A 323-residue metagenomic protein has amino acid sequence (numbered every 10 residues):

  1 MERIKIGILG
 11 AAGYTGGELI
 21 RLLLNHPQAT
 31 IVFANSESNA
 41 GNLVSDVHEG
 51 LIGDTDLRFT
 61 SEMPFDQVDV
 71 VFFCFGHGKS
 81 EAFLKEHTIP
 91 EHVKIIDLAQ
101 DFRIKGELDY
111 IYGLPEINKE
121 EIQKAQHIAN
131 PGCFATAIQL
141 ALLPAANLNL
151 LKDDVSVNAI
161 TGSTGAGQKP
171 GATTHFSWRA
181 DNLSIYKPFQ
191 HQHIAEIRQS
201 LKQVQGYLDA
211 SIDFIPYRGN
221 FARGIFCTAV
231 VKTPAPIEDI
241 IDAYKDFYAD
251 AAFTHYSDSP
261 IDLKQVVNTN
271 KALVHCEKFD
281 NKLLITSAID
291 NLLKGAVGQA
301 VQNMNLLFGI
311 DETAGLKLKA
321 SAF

Functional and structural regions predicted by a protein language model:
M1-D181, Y186-P188, Y207, H275-F279 (+2 more regions): N-terminal Rossmann-like NAD(P) cofactor-binding subdomain of oxidoreductases, focused on the glycine-rich
G13, F65, H77, A135-T136 (+6 more regions): Electropositive phosphate-/nucleotide-binding environments in soluble metabolic enzymes
I20, Q139-A146, I194-R198, G298-N305: Predominant activation on well-ordered alpha-helical scaffold segments within soluble catalytic domains
L22, H26, L148, S200-V204 (+3 more regions): Change "in soluble alpha/beta enzymes" to "in soluble alpha/beta proteins
I185-F189, Y217, D262-V266: Short Gly/Pro-enriched turn/cap motifs at secondary-structure boundaries
Q190-Y256: C-terminal substrate-binding/catalytic lobe of Rossmann-fold NAD(P)-dependent dehydrogenases
C227-F323: C-terminal active-site/capping subdomain that shapes the small-molecule cofactor and substrate pocket of enzyme
